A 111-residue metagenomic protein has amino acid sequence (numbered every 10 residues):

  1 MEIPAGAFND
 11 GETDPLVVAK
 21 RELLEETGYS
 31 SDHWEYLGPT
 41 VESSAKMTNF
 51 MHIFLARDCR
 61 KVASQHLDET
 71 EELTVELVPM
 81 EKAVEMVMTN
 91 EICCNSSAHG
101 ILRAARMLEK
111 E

Functional and structural regions predicted by a protein language model:
M1-R21, C59, L67-E69: Conserved Nudix-box catalytic region and its N-terminal flanking loop in Nudix hydrolases and closely related
E12, R57-K61, M80-E81, R106-M107: Short loop segments at secondary-structure junctions
E26: Short alpha-helical functional segments enriched in proximate histidine and acidic residues
S30-L37: A short coil-to-beta-strand element that immediately follows conserved catalytic motifs
P39-V41: A mid-sequence, solvent-exposed acidic-amphipathic segment
S43-V62, E76: Active-site-adjacent beta-strand/loop module that shapes the phosphate/pyrophosphate-binding cleft
A45, E69-E111: Nudix hydrolase/Nudix homology domain
